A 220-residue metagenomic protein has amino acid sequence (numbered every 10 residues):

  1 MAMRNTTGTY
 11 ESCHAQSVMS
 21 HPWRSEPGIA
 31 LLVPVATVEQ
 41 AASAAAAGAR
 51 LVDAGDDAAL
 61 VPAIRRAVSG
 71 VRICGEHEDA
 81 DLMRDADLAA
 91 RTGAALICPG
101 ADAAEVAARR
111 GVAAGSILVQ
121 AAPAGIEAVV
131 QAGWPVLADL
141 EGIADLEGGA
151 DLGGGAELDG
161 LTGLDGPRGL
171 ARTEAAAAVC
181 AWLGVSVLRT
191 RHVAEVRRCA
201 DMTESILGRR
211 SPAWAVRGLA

Functional and structural regions predicted by a protein language model:
M3-N5, Y10-A47, P62-A220: Active-site-adjacent loop and "lid" segments of alpha/beta metabolic enzymes
